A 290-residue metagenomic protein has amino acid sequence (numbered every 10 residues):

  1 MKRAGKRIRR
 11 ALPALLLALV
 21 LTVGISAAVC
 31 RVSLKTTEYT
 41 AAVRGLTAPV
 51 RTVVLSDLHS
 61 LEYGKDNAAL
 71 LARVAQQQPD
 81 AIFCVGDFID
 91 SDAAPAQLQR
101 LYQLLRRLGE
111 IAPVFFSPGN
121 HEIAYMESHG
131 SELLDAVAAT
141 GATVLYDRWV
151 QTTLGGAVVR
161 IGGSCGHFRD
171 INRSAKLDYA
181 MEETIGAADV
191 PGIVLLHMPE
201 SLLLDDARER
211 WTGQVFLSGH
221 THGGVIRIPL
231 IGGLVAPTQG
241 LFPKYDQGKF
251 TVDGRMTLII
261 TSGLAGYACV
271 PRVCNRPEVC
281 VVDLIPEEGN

Functional and structural regions predicted by a protein language model:
M1-L46: N-terminal membrane-anchoring alpha-helices
R31, D57-Y63, S91-A94, H167-R173 (+2 more regions): Short, flexible loop segments at the rims of nucleotide/cofactor-binding pockets, characterized by
A42-V53, A142, W149-G163, A187-I193 (+3 more regions): Beta-strand-turn-beta hairpins that frame and shape the catalytic cleft of phosphate-ester-processing enzymes
A48-L145: Membrane-embedded segments
T52-V54, F83-V85, F115, I161-G163 (+2 more regions): Structural motif
H59, I89, H121-E122, W149-V150 (+4 more regions): Catalytic metal-binding/acid-base residues of hydrolase active sites
S131, D135, A139-A142, L154-R208 (+1 more regions): Binuclear metal-dependent hydrolase catalytic cores centered on His/Asp/Glu-rich metal-binding motifs
P199-C280, E288: Conserved beta-sheet core of the metallophosphoesterase superfamily
